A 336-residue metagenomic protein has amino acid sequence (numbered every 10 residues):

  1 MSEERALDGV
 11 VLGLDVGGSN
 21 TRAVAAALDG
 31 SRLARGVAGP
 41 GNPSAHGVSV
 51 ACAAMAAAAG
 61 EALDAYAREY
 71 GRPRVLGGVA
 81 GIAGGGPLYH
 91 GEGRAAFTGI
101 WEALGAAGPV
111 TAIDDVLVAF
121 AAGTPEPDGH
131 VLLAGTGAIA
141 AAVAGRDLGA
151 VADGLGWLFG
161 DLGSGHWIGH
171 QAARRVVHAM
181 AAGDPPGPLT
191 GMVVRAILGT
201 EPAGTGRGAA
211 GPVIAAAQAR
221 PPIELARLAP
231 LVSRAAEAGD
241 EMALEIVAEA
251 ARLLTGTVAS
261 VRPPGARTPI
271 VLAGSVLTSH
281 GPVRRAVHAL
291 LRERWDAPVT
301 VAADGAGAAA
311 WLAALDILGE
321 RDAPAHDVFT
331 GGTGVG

Functional and structural regions predicted by a protein language model:
M1-A65, Y70-R74, A122-G129, A173-G336: ATP-binding/phosphotransfer module of carbohydrate and carboxylate kinases, centering on a glycine-rich
M1-L7, A103, A107-V131, L148: Conserved phosphate-binding catalytic cores of ATP/NTP-utilizing and phosphoryl-transfer enzymes
A34-A38, T111, A150: Structural signal for short hydrophobic segments within the conserved structured cores of catalytic domains across
P43-A45, G84, G154-L162, D296-T300: A short glycine/serine-rich beta->alpha loop
G60-L104, P109-A112, A121-P125: Short beta-strand-loop/turn "lid" adjacent to the catalytic site in phosphate-handling enzymes
V79-G86, A134-T136, T268-H280: Glycine-rich beta-strand-to-loop/alpha-helix junction loops that act as flexible
G99-A106, D147-G156, A289-A297: Glycine/charged-rich beta-loop-alpha catalytic/anionic-binding loops adjacent to active sites
P127-M180: Glycine-rich phosphate-binding loop of actin/hexokinase-like ATP-binding domains
